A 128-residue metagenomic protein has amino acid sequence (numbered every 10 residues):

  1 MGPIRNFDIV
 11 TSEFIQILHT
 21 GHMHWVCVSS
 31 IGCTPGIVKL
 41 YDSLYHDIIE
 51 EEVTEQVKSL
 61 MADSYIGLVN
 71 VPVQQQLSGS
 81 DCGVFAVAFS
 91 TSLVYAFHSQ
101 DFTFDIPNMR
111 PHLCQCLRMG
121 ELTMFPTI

Functional and structural regions predicted by a protein language model:
M1-L122: Cysteine protease-like catalytic core of ubiquitin/ubiquitin-like
L122-I128: Intrinsically disordered, low-complexity regulatory segments enriched in Ser/Pro/Gln/Gly
